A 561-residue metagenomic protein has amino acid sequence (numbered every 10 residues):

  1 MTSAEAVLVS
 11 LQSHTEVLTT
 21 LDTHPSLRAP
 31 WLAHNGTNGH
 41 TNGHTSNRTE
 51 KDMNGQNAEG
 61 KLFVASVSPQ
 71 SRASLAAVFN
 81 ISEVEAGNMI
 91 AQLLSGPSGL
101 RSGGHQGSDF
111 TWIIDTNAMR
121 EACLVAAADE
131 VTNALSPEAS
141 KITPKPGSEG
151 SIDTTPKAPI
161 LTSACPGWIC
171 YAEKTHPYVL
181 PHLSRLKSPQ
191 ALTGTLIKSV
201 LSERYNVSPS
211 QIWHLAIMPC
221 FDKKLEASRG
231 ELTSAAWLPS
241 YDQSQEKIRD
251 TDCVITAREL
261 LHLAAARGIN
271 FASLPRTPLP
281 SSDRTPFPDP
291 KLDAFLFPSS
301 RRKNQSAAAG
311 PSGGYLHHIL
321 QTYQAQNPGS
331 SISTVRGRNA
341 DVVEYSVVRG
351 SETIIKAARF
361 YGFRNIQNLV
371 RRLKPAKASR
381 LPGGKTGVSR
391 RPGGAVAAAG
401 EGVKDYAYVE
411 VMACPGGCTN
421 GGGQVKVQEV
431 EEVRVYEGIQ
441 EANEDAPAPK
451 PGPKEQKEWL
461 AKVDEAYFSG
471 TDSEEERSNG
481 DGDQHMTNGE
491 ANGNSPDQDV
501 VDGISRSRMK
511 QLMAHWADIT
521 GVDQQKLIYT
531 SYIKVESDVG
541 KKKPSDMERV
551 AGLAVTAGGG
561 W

Functional and structural regions predicted by a protein language model:
M1-W561: Iron-sulfur-associated redox domains of electron-transfer enzymes in respiratory and anaerobic energy metabolism
